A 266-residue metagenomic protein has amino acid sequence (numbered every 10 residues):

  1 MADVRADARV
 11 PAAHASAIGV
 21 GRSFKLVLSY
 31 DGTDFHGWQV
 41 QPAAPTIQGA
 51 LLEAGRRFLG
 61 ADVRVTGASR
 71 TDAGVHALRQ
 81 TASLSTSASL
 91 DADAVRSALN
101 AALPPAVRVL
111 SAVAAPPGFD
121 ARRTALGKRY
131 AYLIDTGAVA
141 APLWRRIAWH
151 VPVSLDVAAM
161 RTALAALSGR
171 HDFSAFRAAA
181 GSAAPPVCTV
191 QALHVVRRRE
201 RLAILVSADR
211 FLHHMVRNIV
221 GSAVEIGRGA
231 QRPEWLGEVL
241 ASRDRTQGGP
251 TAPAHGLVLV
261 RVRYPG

Functional and structural regions predicted by a protein language model:
M1-G266: Structured-RNA-binding interfaces characteristic of tRNA pseudouridine synthases
